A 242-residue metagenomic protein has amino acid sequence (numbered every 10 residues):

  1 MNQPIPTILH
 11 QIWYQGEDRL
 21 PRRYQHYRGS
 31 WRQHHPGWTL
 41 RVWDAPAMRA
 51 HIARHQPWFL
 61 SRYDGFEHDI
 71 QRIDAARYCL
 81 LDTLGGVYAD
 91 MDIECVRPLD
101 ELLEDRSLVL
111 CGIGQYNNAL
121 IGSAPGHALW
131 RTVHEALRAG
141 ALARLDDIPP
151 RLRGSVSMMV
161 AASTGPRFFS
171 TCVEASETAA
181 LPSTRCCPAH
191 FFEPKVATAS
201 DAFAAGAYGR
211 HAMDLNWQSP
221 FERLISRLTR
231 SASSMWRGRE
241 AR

Functional and structural regions predicted by a protein language model:
M1-I73, A89-R242: Glycosyltransferase-associated regions of secretory-pathway enzymes, highlighting luminal stem/catalytic domains
D74-G86: Small-residue hinge/turn detector
